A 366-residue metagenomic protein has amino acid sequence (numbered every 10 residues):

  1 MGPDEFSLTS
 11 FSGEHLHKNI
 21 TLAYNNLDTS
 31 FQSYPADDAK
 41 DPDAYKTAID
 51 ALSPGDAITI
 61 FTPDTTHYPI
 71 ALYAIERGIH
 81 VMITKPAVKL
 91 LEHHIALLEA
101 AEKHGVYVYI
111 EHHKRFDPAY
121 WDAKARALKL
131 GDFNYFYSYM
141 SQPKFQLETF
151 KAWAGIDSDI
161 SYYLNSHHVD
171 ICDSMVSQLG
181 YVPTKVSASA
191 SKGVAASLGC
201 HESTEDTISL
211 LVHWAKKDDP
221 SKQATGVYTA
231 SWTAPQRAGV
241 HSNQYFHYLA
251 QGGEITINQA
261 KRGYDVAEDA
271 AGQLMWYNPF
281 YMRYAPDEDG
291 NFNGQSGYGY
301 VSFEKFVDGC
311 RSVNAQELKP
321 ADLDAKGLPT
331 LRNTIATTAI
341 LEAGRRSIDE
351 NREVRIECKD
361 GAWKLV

Functional and structural regions predicted by a protein language model:
M1-R77, E92-I95, E99, K103-H104 (+1 more regions): N-terminal glycine-/serine-/threonine-rich beta1-alpha1-beta2 phosphate-ribose binding loop of Rossmann-like
P3, A57-T59, I95, V106 (+1 more regions): C-terminal helix-rich "cap/oligomerization" subdomain common to oxidoreductases
R77-I79, H104-V106, K222-T225: A short helix->loop->beta-strand "cap" motif at the edges of active sites that frequently abuts
G78-L90: ADP-ribose/adenylate-binding Rossmann-like module
I83-T84, V108-I110, Y137, I257: Hydrophobic residues in well-ordered beta-strands that form the structural core
A96-H113, D132-F136: Rossmann-fold dehydrogenase core element
K114-E205, N351: Predominantly a Rossmann-like dinucleotide-binding segment in NAD(P)-dependent oxidoreductases
Y163-A271, Y300-E317, E342-R345, E357-V366: Contiguous beta-strand/loop segments that form the cofactor/metal-binding neighborhood of enzyme cores
